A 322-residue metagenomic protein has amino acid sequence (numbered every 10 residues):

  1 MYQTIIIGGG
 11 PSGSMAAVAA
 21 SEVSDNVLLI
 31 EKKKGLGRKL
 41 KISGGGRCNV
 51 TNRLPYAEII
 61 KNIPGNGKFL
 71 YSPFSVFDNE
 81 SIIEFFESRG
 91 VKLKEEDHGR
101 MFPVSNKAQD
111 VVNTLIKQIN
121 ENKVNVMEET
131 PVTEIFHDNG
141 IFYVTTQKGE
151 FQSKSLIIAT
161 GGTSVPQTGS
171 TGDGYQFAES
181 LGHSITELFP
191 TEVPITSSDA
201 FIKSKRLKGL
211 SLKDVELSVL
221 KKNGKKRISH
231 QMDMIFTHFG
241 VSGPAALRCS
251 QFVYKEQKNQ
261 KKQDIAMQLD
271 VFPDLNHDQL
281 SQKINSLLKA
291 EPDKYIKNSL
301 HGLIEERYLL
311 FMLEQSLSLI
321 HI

Functional and structural regions predicted by a protein language model:
T4-L29: N-terminal Rossmann-like FAD-binding beta1-loop-alpha1 element of flavoenzymes
I5-I7, V132, F151-S164, M234-T237: Short hydrophobic core segments
S21-G45: Glycine-rich FAD pyrophosphate-binding loop
K34-L36, K41-I42, Y56-A57, S184-E187 (+1 more regions): An anion/pyrophosphate-binding glycine-rich loop and adjacent beta-alpha core in soluble alpha-beta enzymes
R47-E95: Glycine-rich active-site loop/strand segments that organize a redox cofactor
Y71-D78, H98-I116, V165-G169: Short beta-strand to alpha-helix junction loop
E128-G140: A conserved short coil-to-beta-strand element within the FAD-binding core of flavoproteins
S155-F201: Glycine-rich loop(s) and the adjacent beta-strand/alpha-helix scaffold that form part
